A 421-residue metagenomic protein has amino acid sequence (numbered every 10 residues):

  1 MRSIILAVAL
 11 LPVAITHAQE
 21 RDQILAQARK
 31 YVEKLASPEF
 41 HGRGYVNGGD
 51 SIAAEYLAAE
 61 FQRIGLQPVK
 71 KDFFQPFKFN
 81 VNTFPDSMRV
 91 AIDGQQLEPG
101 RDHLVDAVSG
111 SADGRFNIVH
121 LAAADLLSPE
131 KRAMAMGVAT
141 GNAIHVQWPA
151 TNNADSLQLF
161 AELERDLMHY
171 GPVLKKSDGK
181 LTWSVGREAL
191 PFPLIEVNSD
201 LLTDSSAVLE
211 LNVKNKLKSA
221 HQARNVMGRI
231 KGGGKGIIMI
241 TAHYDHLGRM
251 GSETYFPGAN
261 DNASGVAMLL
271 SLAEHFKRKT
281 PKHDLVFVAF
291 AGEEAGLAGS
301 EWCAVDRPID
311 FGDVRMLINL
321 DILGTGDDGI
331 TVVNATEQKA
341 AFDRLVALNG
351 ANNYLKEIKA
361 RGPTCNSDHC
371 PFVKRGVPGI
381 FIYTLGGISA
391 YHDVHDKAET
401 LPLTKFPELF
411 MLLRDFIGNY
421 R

Functional and structural regions predicted by a protein language model:
M1-Q23: Bacterial Sec-dependent N-terminal signal peptides
T16-P68, I230-K235: N-terminal hydrophobic or amphipathic helices/low-complexity stretches enriched in small/hydrophobic/Pro/Gly
E20-D22, P38-G48, R63, Q75-K78 (+8 more regions): Second-shell loop/turn segments in exported
K34-L35, I144-Q147, P172-K175, M227 (+6 more regions): Structural recognition of the beta-strand scaffold that forms the well-ordered cores of secreted hydrolase catalytic
H41-T151: Noncatalytic luminal/extracellular "stalk/propeptide" segments of secretory-pathway proteins
G110-I118, A123-S128, S177-P257, E274 (+1 more regions): Soluble metallo-hydrolase cores and metallopeptidase-like ectodomains found primarily in the secretory/periplasmic
L159, Q222-N225, G248-A341, L345 (+1 more regions): Acidic/histidine-rich catalytic neighborhood of metal-dependent amide-processing enzymes
D327-R421: Active-site-adjacent substrate-binding region of metalloamidase/peptidase-like peptide-processing proteins
